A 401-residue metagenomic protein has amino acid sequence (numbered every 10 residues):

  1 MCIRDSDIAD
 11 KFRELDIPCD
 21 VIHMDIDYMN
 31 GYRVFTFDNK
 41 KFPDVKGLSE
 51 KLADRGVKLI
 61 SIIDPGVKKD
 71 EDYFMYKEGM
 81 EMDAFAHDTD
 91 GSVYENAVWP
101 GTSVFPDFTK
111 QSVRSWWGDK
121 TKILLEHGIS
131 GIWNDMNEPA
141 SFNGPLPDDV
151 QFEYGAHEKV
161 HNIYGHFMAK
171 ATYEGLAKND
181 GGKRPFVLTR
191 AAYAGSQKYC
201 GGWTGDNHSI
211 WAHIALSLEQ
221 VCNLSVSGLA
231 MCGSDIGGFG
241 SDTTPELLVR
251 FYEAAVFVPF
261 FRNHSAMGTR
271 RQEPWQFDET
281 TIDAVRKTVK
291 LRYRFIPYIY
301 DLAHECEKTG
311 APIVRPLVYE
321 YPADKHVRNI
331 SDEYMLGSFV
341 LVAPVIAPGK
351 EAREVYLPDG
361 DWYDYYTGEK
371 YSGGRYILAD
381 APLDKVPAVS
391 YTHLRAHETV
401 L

Functional and structural regions predicted by a protein language model:
M1-D5, T392-T399: Conserved small/polar residues in nucleotide/adenosyl-binding loops
R4-Y391: Catalytic-domain carbohydrate-binding cleft regions of carbohydrate-active enzymes
